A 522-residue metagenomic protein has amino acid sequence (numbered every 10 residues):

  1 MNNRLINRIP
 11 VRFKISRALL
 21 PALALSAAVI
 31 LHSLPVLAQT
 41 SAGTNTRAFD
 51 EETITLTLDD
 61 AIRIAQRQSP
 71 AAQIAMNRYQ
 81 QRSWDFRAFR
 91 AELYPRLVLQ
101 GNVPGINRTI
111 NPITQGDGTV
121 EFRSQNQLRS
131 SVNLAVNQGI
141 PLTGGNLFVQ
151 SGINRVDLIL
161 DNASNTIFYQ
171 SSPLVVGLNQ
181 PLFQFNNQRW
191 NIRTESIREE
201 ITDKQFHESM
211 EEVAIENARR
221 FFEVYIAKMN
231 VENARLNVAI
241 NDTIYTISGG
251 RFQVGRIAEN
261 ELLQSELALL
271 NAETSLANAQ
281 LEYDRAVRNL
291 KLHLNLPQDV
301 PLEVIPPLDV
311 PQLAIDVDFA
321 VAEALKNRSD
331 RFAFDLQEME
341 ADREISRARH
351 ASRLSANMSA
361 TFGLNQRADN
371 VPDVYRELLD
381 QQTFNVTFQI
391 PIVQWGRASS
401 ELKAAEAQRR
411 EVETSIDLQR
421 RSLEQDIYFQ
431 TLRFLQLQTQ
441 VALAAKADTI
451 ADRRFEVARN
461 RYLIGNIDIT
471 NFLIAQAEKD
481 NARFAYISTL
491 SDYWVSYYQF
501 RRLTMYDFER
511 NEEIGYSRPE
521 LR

Functional and structural regions predicted by a protein language model:
M1-S16: N-terminal secretory signal peptides that target proteins for export/translocation
L20-P35: Bacterial N-terminal signal peptides
L34-D50, N107, Q298, V310 (+2 more regions): Acidic, low-complexity, intrinsically disordered peripheral segments
T46-T53, Q100-V176, I305-D316, S346 (+4 more regions): Small/polar, glycine/serine/threonine/aspartate-rich low-complexity segments that form flexible
A65-Q66, T119-V120, I257, E261-L262 (+3 more regions): Amphipathic alpha-helical coiled-coil scaffold segments and their short linker/junction regions
Q73-N77, R90-A91, I140-F168, L182-M210 (+8 more regions): Sec/SRP-type N-terminal targeting helices
Q81-W84, F89-A91, D242-T246, L270-Q298 (+1 more regions): Short segments within alpha-helical structural elements
R193, I197, D203-E323, R433 (+4 more regions): Periplasmic alpha-helical coiled-coil/stalk elements that build and connect Gram-negative outer-membrane
